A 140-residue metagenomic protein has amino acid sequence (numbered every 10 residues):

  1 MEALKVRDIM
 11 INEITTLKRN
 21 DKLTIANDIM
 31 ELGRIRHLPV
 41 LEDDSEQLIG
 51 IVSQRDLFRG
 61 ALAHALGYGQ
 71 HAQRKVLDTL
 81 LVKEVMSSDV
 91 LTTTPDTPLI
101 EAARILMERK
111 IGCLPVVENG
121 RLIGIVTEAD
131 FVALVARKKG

Functional and structural regions predicted by a protein language model:
M1-E13, S53-L91, A103-M107, T127-G140: Tandem CBS (Bateman) regulatory domains
N12-T16, Q47, T92, R121-L122: Short, flexible active-site loop motifs that bind/organize anionic cofactors or intermediates
T16, N20, Q47, A72-V76: A generic helix-loop boundary/linker signal
L17-I35, V40-E42, T92-K110, V117 (+2 more regions): The conserved cystathionine-beta-synthase
M30, L38-D56, L106, L114-D130: A glycine-centered beta-loop-beta connector
